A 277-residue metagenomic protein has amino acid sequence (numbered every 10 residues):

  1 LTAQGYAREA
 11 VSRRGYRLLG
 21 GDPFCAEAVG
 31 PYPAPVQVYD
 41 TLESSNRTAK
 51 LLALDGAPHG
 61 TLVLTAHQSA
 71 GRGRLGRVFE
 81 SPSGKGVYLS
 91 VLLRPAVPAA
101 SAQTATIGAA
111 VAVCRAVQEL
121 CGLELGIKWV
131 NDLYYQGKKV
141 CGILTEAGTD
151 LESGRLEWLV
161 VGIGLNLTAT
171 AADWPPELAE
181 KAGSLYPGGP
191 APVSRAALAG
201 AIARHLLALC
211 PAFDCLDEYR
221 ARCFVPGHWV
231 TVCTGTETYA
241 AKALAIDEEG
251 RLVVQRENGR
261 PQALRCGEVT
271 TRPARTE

Functional and structural regions predicted by a protein language model:
L1-E119, K139-C141: N-terminal lobe of the biotin/lipoate ligase/transferase fold
A10-S12, K128, I246-D247: Short, ordered beta-strand-loop transition motifs
D40, I127-W129: Short loop/edge segments at beta-strand edges and connector loops that shape dinucleotide/nucleotide cofactor-binding
V97-L125, Y135-E277: Long, positively charged amphipathic alpha-helical accessory segments at protein N-termini or as interdomain linkers
